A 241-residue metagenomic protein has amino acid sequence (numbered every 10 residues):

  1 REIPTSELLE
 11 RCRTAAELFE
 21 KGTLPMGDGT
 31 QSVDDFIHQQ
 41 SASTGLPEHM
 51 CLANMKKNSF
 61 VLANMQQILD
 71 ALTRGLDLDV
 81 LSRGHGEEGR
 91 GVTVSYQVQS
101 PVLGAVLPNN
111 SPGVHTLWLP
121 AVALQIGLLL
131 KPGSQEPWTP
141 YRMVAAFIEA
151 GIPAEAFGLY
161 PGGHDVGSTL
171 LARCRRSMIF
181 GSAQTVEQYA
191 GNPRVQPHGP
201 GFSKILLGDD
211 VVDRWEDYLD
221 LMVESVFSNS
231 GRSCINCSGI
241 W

Functional and structural regions predicted by a protein language model:
R1-V92, P120: N-terminal Rossmann-like NAD(P)+-binding subdomain of aldehyde/semialdehyde dehydrogenases
L8, Q125, F157, S177 (+1 more regions): Residue-level signal for inorganic ion chemistry
T14, K21, A146-E149, A172-R176 (+1 more regions): ALDH superfamily catalytic-core signature
M50, S59-A150: Conserved small-residue-rich beta-alpha loop and adjacent elements that most often cradle the phosphate/pyrophosphate
G89-T93, G158-R175: A structured beta-alpha segment of the ubiquitous adenosine-cofactor-binding alpha/beta core
A105, L129-K131, A156-L159, M178: Short catalytic-loop micro-motif centered on adjacent basic/acidic residues
N109-G113, P161-S168, G181-Q184: Beta-loop-alpha module in the N-terminal Rossmann-like domain of NAD(P)-dependent dehydrogenases, especially those
E136, P140-V144, G167, W215 (+1 more regions): Amphipathic alpha-helical segments in well-structured domains
